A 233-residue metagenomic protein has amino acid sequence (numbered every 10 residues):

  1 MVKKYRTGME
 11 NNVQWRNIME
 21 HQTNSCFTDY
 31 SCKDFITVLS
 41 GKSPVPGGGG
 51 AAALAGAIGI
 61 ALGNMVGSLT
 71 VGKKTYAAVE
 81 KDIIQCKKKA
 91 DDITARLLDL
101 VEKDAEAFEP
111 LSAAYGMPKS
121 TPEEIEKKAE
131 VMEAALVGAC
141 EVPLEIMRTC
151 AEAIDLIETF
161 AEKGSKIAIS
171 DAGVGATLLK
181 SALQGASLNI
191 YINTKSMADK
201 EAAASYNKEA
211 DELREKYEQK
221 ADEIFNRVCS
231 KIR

Functional and structural regions predicted by a protein language model:
K3-I18: Short, Lys/Arg-enriched N-terminal segments with co-localized hydrophobic residues within the first ~10-30 amino acids
H21-Y30, E145, I192-N193: Polytopic transmembrane helical bundles with strong interfacial aromatic enrichment
F27-P46: Short, hydrophobic/aliphatic alpha-helical segments
G41-N64, I167-A186: Conserved phosphate/anionic-ligand binding catalytic regions in large, soluble enzymes, centered on
M65-A77: Transmembrane signal-anchor/signal-peptide helices with a preference for the extracytoplasmic
K74-A113, L213: A structural-propensity feature for long, helix-poor, extended segments
D104, F108-T177, S181, N193: Amphipathic alpha-helical interface segments
A153-L156, A168-R227: Preference for long, well-ordered alpha-helical segments
